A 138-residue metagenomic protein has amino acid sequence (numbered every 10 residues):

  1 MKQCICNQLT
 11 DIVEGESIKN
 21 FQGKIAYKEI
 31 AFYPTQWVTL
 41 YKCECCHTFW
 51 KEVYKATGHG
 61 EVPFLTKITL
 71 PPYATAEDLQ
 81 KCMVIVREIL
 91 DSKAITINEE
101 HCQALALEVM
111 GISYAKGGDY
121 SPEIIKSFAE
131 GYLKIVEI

Functional and structural regions predicted by a protein language model:
K2, Q36-T39: Short metal-coordination and nucleic-acid-contact micro-motifs, chiefly zinc-binding Cys/His arrays
Q3-C4, C43: Short cysteine-rich clusters marking metal-coordination/redox-active sites
Q8-T10, F49-W50: Cys/His-rich microdomains that often coordinate metals
I12-G15, E52-V53: Short, non-ligating residues that shape and space the ligands of small metal-coordination modules and catalytic
F21-I30: Short Cys/His-rich Zn2+-coordinating modules
F32-P34: Short loop/turn motifs at secondary-structure junctions and domain boundaries
Y41-P72: Short, compact, well-ordered microdomains
T75-I95, E99-I138: Amphipathic alpha-helical segments in structured regions that serve as interaction surfaces
